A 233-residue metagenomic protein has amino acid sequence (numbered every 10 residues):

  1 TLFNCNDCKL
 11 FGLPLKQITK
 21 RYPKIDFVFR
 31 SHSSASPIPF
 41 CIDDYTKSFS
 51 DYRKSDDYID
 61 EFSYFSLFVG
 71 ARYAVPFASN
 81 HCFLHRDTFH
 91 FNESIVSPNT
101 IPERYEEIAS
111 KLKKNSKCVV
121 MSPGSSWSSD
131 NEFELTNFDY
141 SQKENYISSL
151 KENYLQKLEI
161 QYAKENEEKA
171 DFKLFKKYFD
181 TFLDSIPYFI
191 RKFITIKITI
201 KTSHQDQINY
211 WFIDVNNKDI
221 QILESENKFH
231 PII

Functional and structural regions predicted by a protein language model:
T1-L2, Y58, V69, A78-S79 (+2 more regions): Proteins with a high burden of low-complexity, intrinsically disordered sequence enriched in S/T/G/P/A and R, requiring
L2-D56, F138-F175: Mobile, glycine- and charge-enriched loop segments and immediately flanking short secondary-structure elements within
N4, R30-H32, S63-S66, K113 (+2 more regions): Functionally constrained cores in energy, signaling, and assembly domains
D7-C8, S31-S34, S79-N80, K201-Q205 (+1 more regions): Histidine- and/or cysteine-centered catalytic micro-motif in compact active-site loops
L13-A109: Cap/insert and terminal regions of metallo-dependent hydrolase folds
F27-S34, C118-G124, Q221-E226: A generic structural motif
A78-H81, K114-W127: Acidic carboxylate-rich catalytic motifs and surrounding loops in phosphoryl-/glycosyl-chemistry enzymes
W127-I233: Feature captures hydrophobic
